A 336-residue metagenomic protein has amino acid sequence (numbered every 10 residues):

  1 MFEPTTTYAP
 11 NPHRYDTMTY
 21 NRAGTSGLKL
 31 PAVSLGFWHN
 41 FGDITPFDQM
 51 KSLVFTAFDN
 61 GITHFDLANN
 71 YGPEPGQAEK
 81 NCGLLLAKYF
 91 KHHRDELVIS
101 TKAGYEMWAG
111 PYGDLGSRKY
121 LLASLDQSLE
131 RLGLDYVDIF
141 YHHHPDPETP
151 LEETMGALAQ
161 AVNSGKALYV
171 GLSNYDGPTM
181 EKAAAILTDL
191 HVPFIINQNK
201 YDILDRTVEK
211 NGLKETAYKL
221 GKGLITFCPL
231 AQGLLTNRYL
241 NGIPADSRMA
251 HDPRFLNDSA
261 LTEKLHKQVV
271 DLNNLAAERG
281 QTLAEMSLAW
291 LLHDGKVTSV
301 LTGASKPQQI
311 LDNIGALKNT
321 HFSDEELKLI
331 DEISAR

Functional and structural regions predicted by a protein language model:
M1-L97: N-terminal binding-site loop/beta-alpha segment at the start of enzyme catalytic domains that lines or forms
F2-Y15, P147-R336: Beta/alpha (TIM)-barrel catalytic core signal, keyed to glycine-rich beta->alpha loops juxtaposed to Asp/Glu that bind
G24-G42, S100-G113, Y136, Y141: N-terminal small/glycine-rich loop or linker at the start of catalytic domains across soluble metabolic enzymes
P31-L35, F65-L67, L97-T101, F140-H142 (+4 more regions): Hydrophobic faces of well-ordered beta-strands that scaffold small-molecule active sites in alpha/beta enzyme cores
F41-P46, N70-A78, D146-P150, G177-P178 (+1 more regions): Acidic-and-aromatic substrate-binding clefts and catalytic sites of carbohydrate-active enzymes
I44-A57, G116-L132, M180-A184: Short, acidic/polar
F90, D126-D135, G280: Phosphate/pyrophosphate-binding loops at sites that engage ATP/ADP/AMP, CoA/4′-phosphopantetheine, polyphosphate
L129-T149: Active-site groove signature of glycoside hydrolases
